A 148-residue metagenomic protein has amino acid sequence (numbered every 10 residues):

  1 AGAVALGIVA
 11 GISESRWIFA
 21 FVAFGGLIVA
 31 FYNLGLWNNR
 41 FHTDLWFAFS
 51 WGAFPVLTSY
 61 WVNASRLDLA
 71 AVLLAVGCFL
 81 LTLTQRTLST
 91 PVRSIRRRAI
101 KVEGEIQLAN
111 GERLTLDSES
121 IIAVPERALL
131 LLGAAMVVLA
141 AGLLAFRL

Functional and structural regions predicted by a protein language model:
A1-N63: Intramembrane alpha-helical segments
A1-W17, N110-L139: Multi-pass membrane catalytic core of lipid/isoprenoid biosynthesis enzymes
V4, A23-A30, V76-F79, A134-A141: Hydrophobic alpha-helical transmembrane segments of multipass integral membrane proteins
S13, W17, F24, N33-W37 (+2 more regions): Alpha-helical transmembrane segments
N39-F47, R98-A99, I122-L132: Cytoplasm-facing juxtamembrane segments at the starts of transmembrane helices in multi-pass membrane proteins
A48-S94: Functional transmembrane core segments of multi-pass inner-membrane proteins
Q85-P125: Cytosolic, membrane-interface loops and tails of multi-pass inner-membrane proteins
A140-L148: Juxtamembrane boundary at the C-terminal end of a transmembrane helix
